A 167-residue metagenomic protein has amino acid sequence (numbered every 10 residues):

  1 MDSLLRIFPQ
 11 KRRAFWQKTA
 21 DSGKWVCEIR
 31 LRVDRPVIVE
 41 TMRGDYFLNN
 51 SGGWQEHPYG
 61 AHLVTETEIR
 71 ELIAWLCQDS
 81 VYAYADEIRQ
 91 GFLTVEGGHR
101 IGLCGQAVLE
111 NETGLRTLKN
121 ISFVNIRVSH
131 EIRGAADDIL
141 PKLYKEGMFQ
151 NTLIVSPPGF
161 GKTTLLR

Functional and structural regions predicted by a protein language model:
M1-E96: N-terminal accessory targeting/assembly segments
E71, W75, D79-M148: P-loop NTP-binding catalytic core
N151: Walker A (P-loop) ATP-phosphate-binding motif of ABC ATPase nucleotide-binding domains
I154: Hydrophobic anchor at the beta1->P-loop junction of P-loop NTPases
P158: The conserved Walker
K162: Conserved lysine of the Walker
L165: Hydrophobic positions on the alpha1 helix immediately C-terminal to the Walker A/P-loop
